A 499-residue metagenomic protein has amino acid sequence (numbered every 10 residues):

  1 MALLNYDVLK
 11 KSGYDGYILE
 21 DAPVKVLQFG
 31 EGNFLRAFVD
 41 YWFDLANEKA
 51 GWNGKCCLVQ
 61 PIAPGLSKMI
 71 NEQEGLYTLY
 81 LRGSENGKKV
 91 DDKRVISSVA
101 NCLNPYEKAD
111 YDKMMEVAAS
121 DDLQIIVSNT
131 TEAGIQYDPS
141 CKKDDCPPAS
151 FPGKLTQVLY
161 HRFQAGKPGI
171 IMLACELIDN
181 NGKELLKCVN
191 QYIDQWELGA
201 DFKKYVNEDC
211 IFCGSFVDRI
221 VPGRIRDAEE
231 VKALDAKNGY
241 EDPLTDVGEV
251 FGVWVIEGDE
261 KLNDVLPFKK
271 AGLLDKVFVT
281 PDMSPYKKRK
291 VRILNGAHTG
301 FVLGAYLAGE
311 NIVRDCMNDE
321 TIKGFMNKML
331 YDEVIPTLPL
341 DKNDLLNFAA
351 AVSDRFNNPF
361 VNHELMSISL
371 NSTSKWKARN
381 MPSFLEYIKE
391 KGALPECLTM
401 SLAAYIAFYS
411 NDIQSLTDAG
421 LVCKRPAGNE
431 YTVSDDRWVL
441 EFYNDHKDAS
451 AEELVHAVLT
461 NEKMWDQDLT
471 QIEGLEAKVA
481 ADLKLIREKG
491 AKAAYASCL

Functional and structural regions predicted by a protein language model:
M1-L499: Substrate/ligand-engaging "lid" and interaction regions
